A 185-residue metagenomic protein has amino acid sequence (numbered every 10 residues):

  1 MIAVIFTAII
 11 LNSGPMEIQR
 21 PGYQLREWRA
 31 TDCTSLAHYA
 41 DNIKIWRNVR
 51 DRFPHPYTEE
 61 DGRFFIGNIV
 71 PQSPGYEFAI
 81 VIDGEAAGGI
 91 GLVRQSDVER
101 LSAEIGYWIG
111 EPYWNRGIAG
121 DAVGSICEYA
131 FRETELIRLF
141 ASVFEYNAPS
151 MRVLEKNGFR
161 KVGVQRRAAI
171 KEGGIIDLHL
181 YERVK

Functional and structural regions predicted by a protein language model:
I2, F6-T34, H38-K44, E77-K185: Acyl-donor (CoA/ACP) binding surface of acyl/acetyltransferases
G14, R20, F53-H55, V70: Intrinsic-disorder/low-complexity coil detector
K44-G67: Conserved GNAT-fold acetyl-CoA-binding loop/helix
G67-A79: A short helix-loop-beta-strand connector motif used in the catalytic cores of GNAT acetyltransferases and, in some
